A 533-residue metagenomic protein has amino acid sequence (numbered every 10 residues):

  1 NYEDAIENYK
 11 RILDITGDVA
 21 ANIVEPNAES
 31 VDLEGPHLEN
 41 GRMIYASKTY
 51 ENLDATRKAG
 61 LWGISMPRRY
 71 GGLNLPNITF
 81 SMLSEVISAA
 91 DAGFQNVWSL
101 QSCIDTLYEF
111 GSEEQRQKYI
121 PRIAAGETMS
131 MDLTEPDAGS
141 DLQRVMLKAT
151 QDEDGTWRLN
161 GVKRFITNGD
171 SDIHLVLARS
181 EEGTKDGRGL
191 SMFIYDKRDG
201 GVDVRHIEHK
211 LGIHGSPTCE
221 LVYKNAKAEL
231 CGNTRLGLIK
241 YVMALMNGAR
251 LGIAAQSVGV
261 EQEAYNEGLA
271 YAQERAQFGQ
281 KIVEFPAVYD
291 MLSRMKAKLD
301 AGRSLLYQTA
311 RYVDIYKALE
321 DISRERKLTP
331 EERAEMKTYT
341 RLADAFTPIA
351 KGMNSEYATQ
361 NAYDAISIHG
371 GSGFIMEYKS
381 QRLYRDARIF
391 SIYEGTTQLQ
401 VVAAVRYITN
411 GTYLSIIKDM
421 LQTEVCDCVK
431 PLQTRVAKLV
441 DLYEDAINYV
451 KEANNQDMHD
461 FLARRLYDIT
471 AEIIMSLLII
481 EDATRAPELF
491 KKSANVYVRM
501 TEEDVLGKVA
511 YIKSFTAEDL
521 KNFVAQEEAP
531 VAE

Functional and structural regions predicted by a protein language model:
N1-D18, T106-S112, V288-L306, I315-A334 (+1 more regions): N-terminal leader/propeptide and maturation segments of large enzyme subunits in energy/redox metabolism and hydrolases
N1-F94, K118, D321-P330, F515-E533: Amphipathic, small/basic residue-rich leader segments at the start of a protein or domain
T49, Y70, G411, T423-E533: C-terminal amphipathic alpha-helical interaction region
G60, I213, A334-L421, N495 (+1 more regions): Alpha-helix capping/hinge segments and adjacent helical runs
Q95-E113, G139: N-terminal glycine-rich flavin-associated loop
T156, N160-V202: A short core secondary-structure module
R198-G201, R205, P217-A249, N266-V283 (+3 more regions): A glycine-rich, basic-preceded beta-loop-alpha segment at the flavin cofactor/substrate interface of flavin-utilizing
D300-K351, I447-F461, E481-T484: C-terminal helix-coil-helix/basic helical segment that borders enzyme active sites and/or dimer interfaces and provides
